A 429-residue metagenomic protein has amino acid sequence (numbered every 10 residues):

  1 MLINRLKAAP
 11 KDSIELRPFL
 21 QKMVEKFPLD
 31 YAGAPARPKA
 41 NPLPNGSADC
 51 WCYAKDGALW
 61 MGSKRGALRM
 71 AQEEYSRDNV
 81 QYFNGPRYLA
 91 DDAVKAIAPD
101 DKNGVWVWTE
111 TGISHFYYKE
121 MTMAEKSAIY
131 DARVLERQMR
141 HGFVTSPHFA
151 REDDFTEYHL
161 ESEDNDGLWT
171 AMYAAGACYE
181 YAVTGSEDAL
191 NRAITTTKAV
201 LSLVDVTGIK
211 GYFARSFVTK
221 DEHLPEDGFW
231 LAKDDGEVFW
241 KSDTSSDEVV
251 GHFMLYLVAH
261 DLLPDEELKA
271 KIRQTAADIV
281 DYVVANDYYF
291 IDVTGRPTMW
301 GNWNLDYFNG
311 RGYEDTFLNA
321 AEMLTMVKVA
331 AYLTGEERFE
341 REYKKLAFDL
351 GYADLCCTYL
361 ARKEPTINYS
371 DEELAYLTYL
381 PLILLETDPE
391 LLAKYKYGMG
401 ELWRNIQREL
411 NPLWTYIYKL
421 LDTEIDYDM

Functional and structural regions predicted by a protein language model:
L2-K55, Q81-D101: Short coil-to-beta transitions that initiate beta-strands within beta-rich domains
A58-M61, G104-V107: Conserved beta-propeller blade signature
K64-L68, T111-S114: Loop/turn residues immediately N-terminal
P86, A124-E152, R192-I209, Q274-V293 (+2 more regions): Long, well-ordered core segments of solenoidal/helical folds
Y118-E125, Y181-I194, H260-A277, A330-K344 (+1 more regions): Structural helix-adjacent loops and short alpha-helical linkers that scaffold large soluble proteins
G142-D153, E163, N191-D315: Extended ligand-binding groove/face enriched in aromatic
F155-T170, E237-E248, N302-A321, C357-E386 (+1 more regions): Solvent-exposed loop and edge beta-strand segments that line ligand/cofactor-binding and catalytic clefts
A171-S186, G236, G251-L268, G312 (+2 more regions): Well-ordered alpha-helical scaffold segments within catalytic/enzyme domains
